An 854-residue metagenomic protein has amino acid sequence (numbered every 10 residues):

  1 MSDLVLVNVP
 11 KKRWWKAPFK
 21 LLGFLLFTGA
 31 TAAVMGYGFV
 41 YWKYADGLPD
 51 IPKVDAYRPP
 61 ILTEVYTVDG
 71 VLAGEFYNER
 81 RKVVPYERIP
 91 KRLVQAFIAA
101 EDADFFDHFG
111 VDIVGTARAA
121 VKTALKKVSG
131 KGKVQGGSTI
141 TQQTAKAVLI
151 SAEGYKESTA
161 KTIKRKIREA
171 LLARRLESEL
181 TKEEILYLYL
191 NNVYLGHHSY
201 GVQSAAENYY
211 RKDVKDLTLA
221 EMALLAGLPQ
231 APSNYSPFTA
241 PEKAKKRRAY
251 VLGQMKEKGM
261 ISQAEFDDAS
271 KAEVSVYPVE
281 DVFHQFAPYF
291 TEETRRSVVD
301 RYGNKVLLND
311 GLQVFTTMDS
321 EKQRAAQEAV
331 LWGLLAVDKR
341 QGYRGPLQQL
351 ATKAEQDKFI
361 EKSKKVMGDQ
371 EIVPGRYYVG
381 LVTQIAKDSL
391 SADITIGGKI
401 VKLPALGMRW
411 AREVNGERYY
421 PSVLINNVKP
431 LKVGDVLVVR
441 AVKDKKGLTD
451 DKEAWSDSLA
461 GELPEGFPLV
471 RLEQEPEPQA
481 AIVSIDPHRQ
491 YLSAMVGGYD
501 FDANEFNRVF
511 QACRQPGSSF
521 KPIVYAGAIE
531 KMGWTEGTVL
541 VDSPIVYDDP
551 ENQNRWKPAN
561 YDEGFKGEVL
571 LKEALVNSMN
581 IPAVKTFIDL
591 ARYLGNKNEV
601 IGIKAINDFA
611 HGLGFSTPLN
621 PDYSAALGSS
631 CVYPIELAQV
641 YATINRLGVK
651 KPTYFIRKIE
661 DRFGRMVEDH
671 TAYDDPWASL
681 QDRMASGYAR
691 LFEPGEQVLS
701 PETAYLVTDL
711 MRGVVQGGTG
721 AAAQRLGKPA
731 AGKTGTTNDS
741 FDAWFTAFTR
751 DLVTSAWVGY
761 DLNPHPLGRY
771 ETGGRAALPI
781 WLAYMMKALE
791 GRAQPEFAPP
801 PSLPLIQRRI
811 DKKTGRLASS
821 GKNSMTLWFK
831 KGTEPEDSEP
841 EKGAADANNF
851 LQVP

Functional and structural regions predicted by a protein language model:
M1, P10, E280, A351-K365 (+10 more regions): Soluble, non-transmembrane domains of envelope/secretory-pathway proteins that act on or interact with carbohydrate
M1-Y66, D104, V337: N-terminal type II signal-anchor transmembrane helix that functions as the membrane-insertion/stop-transfer segment
D3-V7, K12, G29, P60-L62 (+7 more regions): Peptidoglycan glycan-strand catalytic modules in the bacterial/periplasmic cell-wall system
F97-I98, M255, A326, R489-Q490 (+6 more regions): Active-site SXXK
L125-G154, K215, V282-Q285, H488 (+4 more regions): Conserved catalytic neighborhood of penicillin-recognizing serine enzymes
G132, S262-I372, P558-E563: Non-catalytic structural connector segments
E273-V274, V279, F283, M318-D319 (+6 more regions): Active-site-proximal helix/loop microenvironment of the serine DD-peptidase/beta-lactamase transpeptidase fold
A287-V306, A480-Q515, A526-G527, I644-N645 (+5 more regions): Active-site beta-strand/loop architecture of penicillin-binding DD-peptidases
